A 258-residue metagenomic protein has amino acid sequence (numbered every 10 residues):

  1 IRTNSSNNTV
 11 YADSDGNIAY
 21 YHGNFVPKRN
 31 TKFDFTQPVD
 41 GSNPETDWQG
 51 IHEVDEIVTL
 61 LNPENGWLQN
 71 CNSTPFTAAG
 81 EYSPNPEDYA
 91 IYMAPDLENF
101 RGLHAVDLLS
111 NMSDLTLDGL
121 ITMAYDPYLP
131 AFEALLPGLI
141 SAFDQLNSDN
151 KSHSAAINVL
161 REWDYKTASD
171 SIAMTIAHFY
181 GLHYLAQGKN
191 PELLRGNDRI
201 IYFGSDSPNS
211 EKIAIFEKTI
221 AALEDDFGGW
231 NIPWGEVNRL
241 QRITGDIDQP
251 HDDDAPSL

Functional and structural regions predicted by a protein language model:
I1-T3: Short active-site loop/helix that positions an aromatic residue
S6-M112, T167, G181-A186: Hydrophobic alpha-helical segments
D13-I18, V26-R29, L117, I121-L258: Acidic, low-complexity N-terminal propeptides/linkers enriched in Ser/Thr/Asp/Gly that mediate export, maturation
